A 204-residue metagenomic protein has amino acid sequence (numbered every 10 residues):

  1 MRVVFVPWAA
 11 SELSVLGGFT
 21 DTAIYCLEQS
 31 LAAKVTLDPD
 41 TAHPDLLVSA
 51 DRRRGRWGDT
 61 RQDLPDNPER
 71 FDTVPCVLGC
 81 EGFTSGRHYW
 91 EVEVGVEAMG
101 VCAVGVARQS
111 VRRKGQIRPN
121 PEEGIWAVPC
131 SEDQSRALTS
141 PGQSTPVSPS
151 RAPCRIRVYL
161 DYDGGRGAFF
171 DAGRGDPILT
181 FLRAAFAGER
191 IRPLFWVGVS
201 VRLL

Functional and structural regions predicted by a protein language model:
M1-L204: Beta-rich ligand-recognition domains in immune and ubiquitin systems
